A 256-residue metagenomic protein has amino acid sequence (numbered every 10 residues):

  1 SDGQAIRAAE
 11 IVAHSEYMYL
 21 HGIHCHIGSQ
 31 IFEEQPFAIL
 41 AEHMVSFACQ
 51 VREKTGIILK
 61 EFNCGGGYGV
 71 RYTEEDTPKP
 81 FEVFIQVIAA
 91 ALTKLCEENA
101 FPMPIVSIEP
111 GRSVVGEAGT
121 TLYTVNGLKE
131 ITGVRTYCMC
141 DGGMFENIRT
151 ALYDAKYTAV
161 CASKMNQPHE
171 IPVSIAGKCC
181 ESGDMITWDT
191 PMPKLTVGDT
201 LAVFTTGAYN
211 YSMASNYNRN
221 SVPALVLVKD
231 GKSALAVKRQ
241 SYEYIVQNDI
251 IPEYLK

Functional and structural regions predicted by a protein language model:
S1-N63, V70, E82, A91 (+2 more regions): Active-site-proximal beta-alpha core segment in soluble small-molecule metabolic enzymes
C25-F32, F62, G67-G69, T73 (+4 more regions): Active-site beta-loop-alpha junctions enriched in small/polar residues
E33-L40, R71-F84, V115-G127, W188-P191: Short glycine/threonine-rich loop-to-helix capping motif typified by GTGT followed within a few residues by an Asp-Pro
V87, C96, F101-K256: Charged (often Lys/Glu-rich) extended helix/loop segments that serve as interaction or gating elements
